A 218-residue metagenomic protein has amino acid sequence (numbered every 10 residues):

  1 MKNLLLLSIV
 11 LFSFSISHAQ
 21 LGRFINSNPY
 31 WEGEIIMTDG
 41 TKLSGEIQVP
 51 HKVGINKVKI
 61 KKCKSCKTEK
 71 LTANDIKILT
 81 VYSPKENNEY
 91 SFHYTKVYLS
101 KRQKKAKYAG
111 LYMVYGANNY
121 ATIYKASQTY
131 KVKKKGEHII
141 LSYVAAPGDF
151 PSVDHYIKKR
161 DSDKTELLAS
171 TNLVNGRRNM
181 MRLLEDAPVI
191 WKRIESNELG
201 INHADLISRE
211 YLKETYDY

Functional and structural regions predicted by a protein language model:
M1-F24: Bacterial Sec-dependent N-terminal signal peptides
I9, R23-I25, I35-M37, P50 (+1 more regions): Generic marker of residues within folded, mature protein domains
V10, T171, M181, E195-E198: Short N-terminal micro-motifs specific to bacterial/archaeal maturation and metal-cluster initiation sites
H18-L43, D205, Y216-Y218: Sec-dependent signal peptide cleavage junction
L43-A187: Aromatic-patch recognition
D186-Y218: C-terminal partner/receptor-binding element of secreted or periplasmic proteins
